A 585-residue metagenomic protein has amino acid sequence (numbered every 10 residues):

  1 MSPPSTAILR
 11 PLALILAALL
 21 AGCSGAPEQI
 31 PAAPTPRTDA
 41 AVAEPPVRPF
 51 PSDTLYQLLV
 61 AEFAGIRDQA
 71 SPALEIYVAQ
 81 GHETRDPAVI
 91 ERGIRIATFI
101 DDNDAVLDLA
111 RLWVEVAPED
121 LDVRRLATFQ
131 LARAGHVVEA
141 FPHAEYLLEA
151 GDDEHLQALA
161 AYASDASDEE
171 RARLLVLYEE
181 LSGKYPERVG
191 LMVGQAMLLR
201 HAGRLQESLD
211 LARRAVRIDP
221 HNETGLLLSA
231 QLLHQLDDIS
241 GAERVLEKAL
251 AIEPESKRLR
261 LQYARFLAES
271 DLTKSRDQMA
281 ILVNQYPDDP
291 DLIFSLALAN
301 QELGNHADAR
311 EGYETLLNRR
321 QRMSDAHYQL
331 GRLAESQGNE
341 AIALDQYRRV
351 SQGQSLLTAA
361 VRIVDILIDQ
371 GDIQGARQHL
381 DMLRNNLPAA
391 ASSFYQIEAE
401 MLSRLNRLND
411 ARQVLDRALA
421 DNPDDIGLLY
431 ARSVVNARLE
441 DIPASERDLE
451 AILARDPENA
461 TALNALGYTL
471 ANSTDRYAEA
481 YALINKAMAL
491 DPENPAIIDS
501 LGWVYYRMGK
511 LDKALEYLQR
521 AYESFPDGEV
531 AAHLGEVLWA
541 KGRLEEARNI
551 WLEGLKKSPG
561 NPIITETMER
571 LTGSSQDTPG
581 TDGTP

Functional and structural regions predicted by a protein language model:
L20-G22: C-terminal motif of bacterial Sec signal peptides marking the signal peptidase cleavage site
S24-G93, F99-D104, D108-R111, E115-V116 (+6 more regions): N-terminal leader/linker segments that initiate helical-solenoid repeat arrays
P49, E83, V116, A150-G151 (+12 more regions): Structural marker of alpha-solenoid helical repeat scaffolds
E62, R95, F129, M197 (+11 more regions): Residue-level recognition of tetratricopeptide repeat
G65, T98, A132, R200 (+10 more regions): Position-specific recognition of the canonical hydrophobic site in helix A of tetratricopeptide repeat
D68-P72, D101-D108, H136-E139, E169-V176 (+11 more regions): Structural signature of tandem alpha-helical TPR/SEL1-like repeats, specifically the intra-repeat loop/turn
V89-I90, V123, Q157, L191 (+11 more regions): TPR alpha-solenoid repeat register
R92-G93, L126, G194, L228 (+10 more regions): Canonical tetratricopeptide repeat
